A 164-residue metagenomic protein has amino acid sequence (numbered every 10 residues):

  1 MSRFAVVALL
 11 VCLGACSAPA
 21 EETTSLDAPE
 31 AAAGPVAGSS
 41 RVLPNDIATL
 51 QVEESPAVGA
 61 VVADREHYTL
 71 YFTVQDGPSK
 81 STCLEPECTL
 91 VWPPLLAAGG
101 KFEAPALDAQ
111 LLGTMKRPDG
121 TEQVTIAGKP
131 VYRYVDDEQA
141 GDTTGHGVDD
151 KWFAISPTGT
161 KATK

Functional and structural regions predicted by a protein language model:
M1-G14: Sec-dependent bacterial lipoprotein signal peptides
C16-L26: Bacterial lipoprotein signal-peptidase II cleavage site
S25-S55: N-terminal low-complexity, Pro/Thr/Ser-rich intrinsically disordered segments that act as propeptides or flexible
A37-G38, T82-G113, A154-I155, G159-A162: A low-complexity, Ser/Thr/Gly/Pro-enriched, surface-exposed linker/loop concept that marks segments flanking
I47, Q51-T69, K116-K129: Short, low-complexity cationic-aromatic patches
A57, E66-H67, D76-S81, P86 (+1 more regions): Extracytoplasmic copper-binding redox domains, predominantly the cupredoxin/blue-copper superfamily
Q75-S79, D136-Q139: Acidic glycine-/aspartate-rich tracts in secreted/extracellular proteins
L107-T158: Extracytosolic low-complexity repeat regions of secreted or lipid-anchored proteins
